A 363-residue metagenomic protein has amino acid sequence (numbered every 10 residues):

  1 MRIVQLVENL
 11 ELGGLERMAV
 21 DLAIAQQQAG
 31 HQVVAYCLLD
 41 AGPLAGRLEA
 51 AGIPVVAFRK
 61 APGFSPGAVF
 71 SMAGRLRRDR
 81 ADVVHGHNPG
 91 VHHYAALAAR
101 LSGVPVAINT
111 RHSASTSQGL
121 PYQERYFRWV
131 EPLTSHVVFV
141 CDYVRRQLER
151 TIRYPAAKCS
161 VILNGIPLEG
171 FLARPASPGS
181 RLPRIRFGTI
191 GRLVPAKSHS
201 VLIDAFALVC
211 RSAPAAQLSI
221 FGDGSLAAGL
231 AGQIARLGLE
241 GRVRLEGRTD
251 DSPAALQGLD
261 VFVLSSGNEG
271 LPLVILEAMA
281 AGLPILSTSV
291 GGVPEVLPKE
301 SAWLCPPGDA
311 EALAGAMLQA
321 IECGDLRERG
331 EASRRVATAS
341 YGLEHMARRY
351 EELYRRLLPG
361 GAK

Functional and structural regions predicted by a protein language model:
M1-K363: Membrane-interface segments of envelope glycosyltransferases acting on lipid-linked substrates or membrane lipids
